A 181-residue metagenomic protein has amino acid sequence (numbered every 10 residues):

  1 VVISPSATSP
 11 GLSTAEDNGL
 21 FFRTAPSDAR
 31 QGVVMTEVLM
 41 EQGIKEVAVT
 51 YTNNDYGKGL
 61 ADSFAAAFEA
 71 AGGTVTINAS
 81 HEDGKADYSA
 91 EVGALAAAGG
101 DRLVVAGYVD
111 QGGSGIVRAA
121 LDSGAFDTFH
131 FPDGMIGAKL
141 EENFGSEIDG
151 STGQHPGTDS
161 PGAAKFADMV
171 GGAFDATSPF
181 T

Functional and structural regions predicted by a protein language model:
V1-A79, T128-G153: Extracytoplasmic ligand/sensor domains, especially the bilobed periplasmic-binding protein
Q31-V34, S80-L95, G162-A164: Structural motif
F68-A71, A90-D101, G107: Extracytoplasmic low-complexity repetitive segments enriched in small/polar residues
G72-N78, A98-D101, G124-F126, G172-S178: A local structural motif
D87-E91, G112, K139-L140: Short acidic active-site motifs
D101-S123: Hydrophobic alpha-helical
V117-T181: Extracellular/periplasmic periplasmic-binding protein-like sensory domains
